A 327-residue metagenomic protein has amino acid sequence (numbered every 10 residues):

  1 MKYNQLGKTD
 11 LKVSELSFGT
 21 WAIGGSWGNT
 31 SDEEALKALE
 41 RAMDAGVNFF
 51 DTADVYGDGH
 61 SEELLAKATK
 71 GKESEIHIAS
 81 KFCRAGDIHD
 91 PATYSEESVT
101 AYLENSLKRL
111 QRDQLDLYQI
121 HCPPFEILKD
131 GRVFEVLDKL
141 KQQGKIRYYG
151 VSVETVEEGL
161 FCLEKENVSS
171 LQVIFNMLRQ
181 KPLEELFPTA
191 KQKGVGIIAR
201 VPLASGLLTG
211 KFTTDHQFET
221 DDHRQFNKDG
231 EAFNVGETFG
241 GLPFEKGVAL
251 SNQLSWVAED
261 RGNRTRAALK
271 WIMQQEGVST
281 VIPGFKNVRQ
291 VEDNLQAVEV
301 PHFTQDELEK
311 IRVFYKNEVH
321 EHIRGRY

Functional and structural regions predicted by a protein language model:
M1-I76: N-terminal binding-site loop/beta-alpha segment at the start of enzyme catalytic domains that lines or forms
L11-L16, G46-F49, K72-I76, R112-D116 (+5 more regions): Short, well-ordered coil/turn segments that N-cap beta-strands
W21-E33, A85-T100, F125-E126: Active-site mouth loops of central-metabolism enzymes
G24-G25, D54-Y56, R84-G86, C122-E126 (+1 more regions): Short histidine/acidic/glycine/proline-rich micro-motifs that form metal- and phosphate-coordinating active-site loops
T30-A42, Y94-L110, E154-F161: Short, acidic/polar
E75-D87: A short, structured active-site edge motif that brings together acidic residues
L107-E126: Active-site groove signature of glycoside hydrolases
P123-K316, Y327: Beta/alpha (TIM)-barrel catalytic core signal, keyed to glycine-rich beta->alpha loops juxtaposed to Asp/Glu that bind
